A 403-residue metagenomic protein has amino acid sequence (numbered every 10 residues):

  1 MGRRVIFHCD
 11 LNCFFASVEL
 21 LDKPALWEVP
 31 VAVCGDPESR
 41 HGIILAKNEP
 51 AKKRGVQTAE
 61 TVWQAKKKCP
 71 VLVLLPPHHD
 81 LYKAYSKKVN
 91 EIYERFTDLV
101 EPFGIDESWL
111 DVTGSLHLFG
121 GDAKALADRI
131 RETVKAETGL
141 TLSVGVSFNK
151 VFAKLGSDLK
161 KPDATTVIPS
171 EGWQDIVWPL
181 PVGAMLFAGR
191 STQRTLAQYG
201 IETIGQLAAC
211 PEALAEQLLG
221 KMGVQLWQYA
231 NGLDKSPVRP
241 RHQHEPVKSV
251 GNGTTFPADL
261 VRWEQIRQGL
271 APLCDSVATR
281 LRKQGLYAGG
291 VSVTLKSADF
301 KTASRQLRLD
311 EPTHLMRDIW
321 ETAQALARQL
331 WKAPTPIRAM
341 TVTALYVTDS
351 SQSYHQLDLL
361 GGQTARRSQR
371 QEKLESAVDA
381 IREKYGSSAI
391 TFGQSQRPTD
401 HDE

Functional and structural regions predicted by a protein language model:
M1-Q228, R241, T279, A365-E403: Gly/Gly-Pro- and Ser/Thr-rich, intrinsically disordered tail segments characteristic of DNA damage-repair and tolerance
H8, A184, T192-I337: DNA-contacting surface of Y-family translesion DNA polymerases
F14, P37-R40, A298-K301, V347-S350: Short, charged/polar surface micro-motifs in flexible loops or helix N-caps
V29, L142, D163, G289-V291 (+2 more regions): Change "...and in nucleic-acid phosphodiester-cleaving endonucleases..." to "...and in nucleic-acid processing enzymes
V73-L74, K301-R305, Q352-S353: Short small-residue beta-strand/loop micro-motif enriched in glycine and branched aliphatics
W109-G114, S304-L307, L357-Q363: Short, hydrophobic beta-strand segments
E311-E403: Acidic, metal-coordinating catalytic segment for phosphate/diphosphate chemistry, firing primarily on the Nudix
